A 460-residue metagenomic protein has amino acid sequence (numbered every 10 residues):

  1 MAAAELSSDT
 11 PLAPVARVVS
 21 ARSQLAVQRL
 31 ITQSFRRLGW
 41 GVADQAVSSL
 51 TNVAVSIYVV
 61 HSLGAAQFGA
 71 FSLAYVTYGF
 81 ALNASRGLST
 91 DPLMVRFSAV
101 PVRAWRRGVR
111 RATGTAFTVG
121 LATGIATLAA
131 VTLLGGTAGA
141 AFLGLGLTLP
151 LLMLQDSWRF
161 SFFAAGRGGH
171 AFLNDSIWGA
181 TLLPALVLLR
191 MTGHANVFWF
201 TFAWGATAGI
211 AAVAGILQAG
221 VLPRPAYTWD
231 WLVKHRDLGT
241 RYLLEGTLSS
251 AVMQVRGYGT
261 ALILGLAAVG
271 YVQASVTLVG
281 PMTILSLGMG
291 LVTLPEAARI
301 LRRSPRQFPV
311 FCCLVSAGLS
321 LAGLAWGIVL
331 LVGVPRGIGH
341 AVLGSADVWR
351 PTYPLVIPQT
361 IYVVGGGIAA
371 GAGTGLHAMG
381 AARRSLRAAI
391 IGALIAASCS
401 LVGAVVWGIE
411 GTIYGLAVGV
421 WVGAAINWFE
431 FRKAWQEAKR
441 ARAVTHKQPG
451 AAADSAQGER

Functional and structural regions predicted by a protein language model:
E5, P14-A21, R29-G87, T240-A267 (+5 more regions): Signature of the first transmembrane helix
V18-L30, S34, G169-N174, G193-T201 (+4 more regions): Interhelical loop/hinge segments that connect adjacent transmembrane helices in multipass membrane
S34-F35, F97, P101-T118, R236 (+4 more regions): Interfacial transmembrane-helix starts/ends
R36-V53, I177-L182, F200-A219, P223 (+3 more regions): Transmembrane helical elements of multi-pass membrane transporters/channels
N52, N83-V102, S275, V279-P305 (+2 more regions): Helix-loop junctions and terminal segments of transmembrane helices in multi-pass membrane transport/translocation
V131-L145, V332-V364, E410: Interfacial segments at transmembrane-helix termini and the short loops linking adjacent helices
L143-G146, F172-V221, I391-I395, I409-A434: Hydrophobic alpha-helical transmembrane segments
L151-L173, I361-I390: Membrane-interface junctions at transmembrane-helix termini in multi-pass inner-membrane proteins
